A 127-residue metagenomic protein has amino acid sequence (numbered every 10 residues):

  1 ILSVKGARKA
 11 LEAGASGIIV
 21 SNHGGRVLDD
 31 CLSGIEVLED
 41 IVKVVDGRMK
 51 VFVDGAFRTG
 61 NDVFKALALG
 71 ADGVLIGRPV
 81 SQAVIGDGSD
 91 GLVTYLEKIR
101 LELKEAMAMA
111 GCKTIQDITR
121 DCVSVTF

Functional and structural regions predicted by a protein language model:
I1-V53, T59-A83, I115-I118, V125: Alpha/beta enzyme core
G55-A56, L96: Charged, low-complexity surface patches
V80-S81, G88-F127: C-terminal extensions of enzymes
